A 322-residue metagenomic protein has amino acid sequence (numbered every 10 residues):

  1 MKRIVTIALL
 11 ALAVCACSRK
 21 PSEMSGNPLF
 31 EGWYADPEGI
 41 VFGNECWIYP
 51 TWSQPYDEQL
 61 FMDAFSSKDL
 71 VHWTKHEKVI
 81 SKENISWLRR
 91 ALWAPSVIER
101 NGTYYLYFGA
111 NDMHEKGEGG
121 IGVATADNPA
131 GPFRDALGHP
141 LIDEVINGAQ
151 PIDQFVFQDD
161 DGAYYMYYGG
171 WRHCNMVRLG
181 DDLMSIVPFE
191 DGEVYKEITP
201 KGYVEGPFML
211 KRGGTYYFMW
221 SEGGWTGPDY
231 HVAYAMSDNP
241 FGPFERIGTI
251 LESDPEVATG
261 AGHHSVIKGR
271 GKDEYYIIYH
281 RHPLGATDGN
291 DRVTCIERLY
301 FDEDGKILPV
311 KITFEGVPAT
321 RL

Functional and structural regions predicted by a protein language model:
K2-A8: Sec-dependent signal peptide recognition, specifically the positively charged N-region followed immediately by
L9-L10, D288: Enrichment for repetitive, rod-forming helical segments
L10-C17: Hydrophobic h-region of N-terminal signal peptides that target proteins for export in Gram-negative bacteria
C17-L322: Carbohydrate-active catalytic/glycan-binding domains of CAZyme proteins, especially the secreted or lumenal ectodomains
